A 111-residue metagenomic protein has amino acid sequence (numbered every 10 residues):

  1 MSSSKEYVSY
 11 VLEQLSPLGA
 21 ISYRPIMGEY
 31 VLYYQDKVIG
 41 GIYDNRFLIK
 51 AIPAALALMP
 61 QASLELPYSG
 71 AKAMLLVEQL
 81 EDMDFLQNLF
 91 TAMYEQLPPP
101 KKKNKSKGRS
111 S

Functional and structural regions predicted by a protein language model:
M1-S111: Charge-dense, helix-prone N-terminal extensions
